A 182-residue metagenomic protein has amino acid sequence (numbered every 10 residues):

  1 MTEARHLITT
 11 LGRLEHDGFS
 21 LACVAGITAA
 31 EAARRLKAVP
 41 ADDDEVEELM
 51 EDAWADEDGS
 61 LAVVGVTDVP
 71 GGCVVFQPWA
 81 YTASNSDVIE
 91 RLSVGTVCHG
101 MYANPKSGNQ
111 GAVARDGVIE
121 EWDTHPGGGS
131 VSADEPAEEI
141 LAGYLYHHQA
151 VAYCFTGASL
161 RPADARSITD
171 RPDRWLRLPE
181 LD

Functional and structural regions predicted by a protein language model:
T2-G128, D134-E135: Hydrophobic alpha-helical segments that drive targeting, anchoring, or assembly
A4, I8, H16, V113-D182: Long, compositionally biased intrinsically disordered terminal regions
